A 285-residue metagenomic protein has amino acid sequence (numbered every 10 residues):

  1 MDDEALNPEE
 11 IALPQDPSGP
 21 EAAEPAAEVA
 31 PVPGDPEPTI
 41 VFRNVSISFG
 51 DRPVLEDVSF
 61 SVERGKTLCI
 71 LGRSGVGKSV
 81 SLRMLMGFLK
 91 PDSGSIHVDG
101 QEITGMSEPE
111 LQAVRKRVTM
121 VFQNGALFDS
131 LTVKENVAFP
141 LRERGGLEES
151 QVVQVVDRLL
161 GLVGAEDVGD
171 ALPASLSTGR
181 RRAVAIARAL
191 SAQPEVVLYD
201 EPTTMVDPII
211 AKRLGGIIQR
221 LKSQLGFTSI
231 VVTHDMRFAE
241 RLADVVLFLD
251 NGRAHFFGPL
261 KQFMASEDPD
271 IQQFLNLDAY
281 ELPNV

Functional and structural regions predicted by a protein language model:
M86: Helix-to-loop junction immediately C-terminal to a conserved catalytic motif
Q101-E102, E149-D167: Conserved ABC ATPase "signature" region
I103-T119, E143, E149, F263-E267: ABC ATPase NBD coupling module
L131-F139: Short coil-to-helix segment of the ABC ATPase nucleotide-binding domain corresponding to the Q-loop/switch region
L172-L176, R180: Conserved ABC ATPase signature
Q193: Conserved catalytic motifs of ABC-family nucleotide-binding domains
V197-D200: Catalytic Walker B motif of ABC-type/P-loop ATPase nucleotide-binding domains
